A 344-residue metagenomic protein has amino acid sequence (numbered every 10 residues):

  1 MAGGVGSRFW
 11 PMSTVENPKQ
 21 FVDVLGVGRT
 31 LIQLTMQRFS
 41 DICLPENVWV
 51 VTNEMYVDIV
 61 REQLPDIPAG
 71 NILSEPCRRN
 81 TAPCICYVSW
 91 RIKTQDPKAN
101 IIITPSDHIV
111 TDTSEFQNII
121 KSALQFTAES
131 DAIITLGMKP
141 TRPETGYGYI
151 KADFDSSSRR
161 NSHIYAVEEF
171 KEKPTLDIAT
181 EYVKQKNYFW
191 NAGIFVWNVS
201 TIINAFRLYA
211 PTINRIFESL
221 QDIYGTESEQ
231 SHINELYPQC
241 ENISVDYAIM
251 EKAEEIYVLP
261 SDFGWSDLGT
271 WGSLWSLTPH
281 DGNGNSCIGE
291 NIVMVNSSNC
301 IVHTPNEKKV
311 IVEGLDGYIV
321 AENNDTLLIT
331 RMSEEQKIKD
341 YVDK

Functional and structural regions predicted by a protein language model:
M1-A2, V51, I102-P105, T135-K139 (+2 more regions): Short beta-strand segments
R8-V15, G26-P105, I109-K121: Conserved N-terminal catalytic core of the sugar/cofactor nucleotidyltransferase
I32, V88, D107, I150 (+3 more regions): Residue-level signal for inorganic ion chemistry
T113-I233, Y237, Y257, E307 (+1 more regions): Conserved core of the sugar-phosphate nucleotidyltransferase
V199-K344: Left-handed beta-helix
